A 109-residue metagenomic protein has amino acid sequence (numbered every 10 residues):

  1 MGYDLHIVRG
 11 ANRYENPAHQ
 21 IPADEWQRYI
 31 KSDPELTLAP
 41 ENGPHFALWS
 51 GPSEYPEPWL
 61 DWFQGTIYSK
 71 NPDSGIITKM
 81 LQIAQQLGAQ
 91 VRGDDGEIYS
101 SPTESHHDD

Functional and structural regions predicted by a protein language model:
M1-D109: Acidic (Asp/Glu-rich) sequence patches and key acidic residues that form negatively charged surfaces used
